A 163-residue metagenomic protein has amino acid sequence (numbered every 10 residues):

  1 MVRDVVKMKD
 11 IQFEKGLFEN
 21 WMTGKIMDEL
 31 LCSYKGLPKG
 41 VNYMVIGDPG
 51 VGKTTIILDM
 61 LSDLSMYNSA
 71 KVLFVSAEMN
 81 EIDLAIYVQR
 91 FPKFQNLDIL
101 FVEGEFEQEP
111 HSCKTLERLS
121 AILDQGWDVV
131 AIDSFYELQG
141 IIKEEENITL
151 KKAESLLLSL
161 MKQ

Functional and structural regions predicted by a protein language model:
M1-P92: The Walker A/P-loop phosphate-binding site
R3-D4, L138, L158: Residue-level marker of intrinsically disordered, low-complexity segments enriched for small/polar residues
S65, L123, M161: Conserved ATPase "switch" residues in P-loop NTPase domains
S69-K152: Conserved inter-motif catalytic segment of the P-loop NTP-binding fold
T149-Q163: Substrate-engagement module of ASCE P-loop NTPases
